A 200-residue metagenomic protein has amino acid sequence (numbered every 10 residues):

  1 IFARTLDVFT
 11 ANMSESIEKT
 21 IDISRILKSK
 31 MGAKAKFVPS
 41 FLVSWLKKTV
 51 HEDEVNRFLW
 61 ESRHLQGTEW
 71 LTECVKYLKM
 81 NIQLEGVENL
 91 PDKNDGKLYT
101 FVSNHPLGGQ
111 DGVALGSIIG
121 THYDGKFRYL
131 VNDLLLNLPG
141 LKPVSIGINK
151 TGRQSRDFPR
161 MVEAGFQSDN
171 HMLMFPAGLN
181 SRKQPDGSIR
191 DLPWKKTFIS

Functional and structural regions predicted by a protein language model:
F9-Y99, Q110-A114, D124, K142: Membrane-anchoring hydrophobic helices of lipid-metabolizing enzymes
N81-S200: Soluble catalytic domains of membrane acyltransferases
